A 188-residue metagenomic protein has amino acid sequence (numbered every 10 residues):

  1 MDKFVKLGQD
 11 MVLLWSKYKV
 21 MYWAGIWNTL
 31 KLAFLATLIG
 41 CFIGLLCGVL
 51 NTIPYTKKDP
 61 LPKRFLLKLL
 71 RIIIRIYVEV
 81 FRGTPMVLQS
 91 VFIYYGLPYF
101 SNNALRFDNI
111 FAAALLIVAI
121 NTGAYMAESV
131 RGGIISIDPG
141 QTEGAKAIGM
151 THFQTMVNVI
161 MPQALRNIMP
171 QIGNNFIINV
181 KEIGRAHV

Functional and structural regions predicted by a protein language model:
M1-H187: Transmembrane alpha-helices and adjacent helix-loop boundaries
